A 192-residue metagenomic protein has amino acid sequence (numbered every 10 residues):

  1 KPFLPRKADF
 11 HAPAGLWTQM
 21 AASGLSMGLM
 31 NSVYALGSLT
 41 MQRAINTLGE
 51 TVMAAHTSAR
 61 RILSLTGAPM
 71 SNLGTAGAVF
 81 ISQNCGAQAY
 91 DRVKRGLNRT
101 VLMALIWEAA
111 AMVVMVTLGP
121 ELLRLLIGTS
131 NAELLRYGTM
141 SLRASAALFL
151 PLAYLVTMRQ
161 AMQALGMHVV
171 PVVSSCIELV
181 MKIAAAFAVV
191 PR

Functional and structural regions predicted by a protein language model:
K1-G24, I81-L148, V189-R192: Short alpha-helical transmembrane segments in multi-pass integral membrane proteins
F3-A8, A12, M30-S38, L73-G77 (+2 more regions): Juxtamembrane/interfacial segments around transmembrane helices
D9-T40, L65-P69, L73, L142 (+3 more regions): Hydrophobic faces of transmembrane alpha-helices in multi-pass small-molecule transporters and flippases across diverse
M27, Q42-R43, V79, Q160 (+1 more regions): Small-residue-mediated transmembrane helix hinge/kink sites in multi-pass secondary transporters
S32, L36, T40, L105-T117 (+5 more regions): Generic alpha-helical transmembrane segments of integral inner-membrane proteins, especially permease/transport modules
S32-L65, Q83, E121-N131, A188 (+1 more regions): Helix-terminus/linker motif at the lipid-water interface of multi-pass membrane proteins
A55-G119, L152-G166, V170-S174: Small-residue-rich hydrophobic transmembrane alpha-helices
R61-I62, R143, C176-A185: Small-residue-enriched core segments of transmembrane alpha-helices in multipass membrane transport and channel
